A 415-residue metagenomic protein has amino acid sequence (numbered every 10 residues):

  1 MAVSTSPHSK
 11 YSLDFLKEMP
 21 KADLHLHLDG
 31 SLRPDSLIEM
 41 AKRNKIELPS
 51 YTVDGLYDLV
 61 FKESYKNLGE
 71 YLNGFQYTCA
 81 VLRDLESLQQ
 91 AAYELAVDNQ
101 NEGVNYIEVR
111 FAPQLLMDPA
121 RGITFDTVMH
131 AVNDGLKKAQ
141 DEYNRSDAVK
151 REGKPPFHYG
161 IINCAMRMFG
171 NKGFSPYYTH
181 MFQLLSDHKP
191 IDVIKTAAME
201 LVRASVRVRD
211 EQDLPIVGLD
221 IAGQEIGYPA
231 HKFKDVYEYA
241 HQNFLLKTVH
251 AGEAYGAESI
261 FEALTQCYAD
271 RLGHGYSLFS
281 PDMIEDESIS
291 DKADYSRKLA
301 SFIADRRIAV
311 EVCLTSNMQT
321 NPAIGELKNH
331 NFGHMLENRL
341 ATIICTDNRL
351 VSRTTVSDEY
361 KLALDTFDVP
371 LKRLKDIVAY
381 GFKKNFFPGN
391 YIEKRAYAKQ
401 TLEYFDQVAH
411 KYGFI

Functional and structural regions predicted by a protein language model:
A2-L245, E253-R271, Y276-I415: Metal-cofactor-binding active-site regions of metalloenzymes
V249: A glycine- and charged-residue-rich anion-binding loop/surface
